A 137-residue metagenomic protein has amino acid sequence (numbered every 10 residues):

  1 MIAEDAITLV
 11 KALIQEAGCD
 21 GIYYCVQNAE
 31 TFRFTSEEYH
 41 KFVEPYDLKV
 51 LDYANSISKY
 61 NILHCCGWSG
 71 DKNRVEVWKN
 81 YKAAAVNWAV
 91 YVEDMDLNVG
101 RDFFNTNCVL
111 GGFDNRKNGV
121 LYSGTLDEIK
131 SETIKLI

Functional and structural regions predicted by a protein language model:
M1-I137: Active-site loop segments of alpha/beta catalytic cores
